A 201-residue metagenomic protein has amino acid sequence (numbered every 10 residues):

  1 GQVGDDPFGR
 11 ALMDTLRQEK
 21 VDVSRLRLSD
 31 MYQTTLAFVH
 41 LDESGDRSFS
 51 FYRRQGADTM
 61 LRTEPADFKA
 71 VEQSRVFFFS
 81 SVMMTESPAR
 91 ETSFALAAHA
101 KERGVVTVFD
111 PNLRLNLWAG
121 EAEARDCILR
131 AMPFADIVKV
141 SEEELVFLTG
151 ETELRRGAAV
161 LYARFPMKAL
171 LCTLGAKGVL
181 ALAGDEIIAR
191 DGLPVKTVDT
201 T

Functional and structural regions predicted by a protein language model:
Q2-F79: Conserved N-terminal subdomain of the carbohydrate kinase-like
R17-V21, A122-F147: Structural recognition of alpha->loop->beta junctions
K20, E102-G104: Glycine-centered short loops/turns at secondary-structure junctions
V23, T107-F109: Hydrophobic beta-strand scaffold residues
R54, V82, N112-N116, E143 (+1 more regions): Active-site beta-loop-alpha junctions enriched in small/polar residues
K69-A70, R130-A131, A163: Structural alpha-helical scaffold elements that stabilize or flank donor/cofactor-binding regions in carbohydrate
A98-E102, E151-T201: Conserved phosphate-binding/catalytic region of the ribokinase-like
V106, I137, K168-A169: Proline-centered loop/turn at the N-terminus of a beta-strand
